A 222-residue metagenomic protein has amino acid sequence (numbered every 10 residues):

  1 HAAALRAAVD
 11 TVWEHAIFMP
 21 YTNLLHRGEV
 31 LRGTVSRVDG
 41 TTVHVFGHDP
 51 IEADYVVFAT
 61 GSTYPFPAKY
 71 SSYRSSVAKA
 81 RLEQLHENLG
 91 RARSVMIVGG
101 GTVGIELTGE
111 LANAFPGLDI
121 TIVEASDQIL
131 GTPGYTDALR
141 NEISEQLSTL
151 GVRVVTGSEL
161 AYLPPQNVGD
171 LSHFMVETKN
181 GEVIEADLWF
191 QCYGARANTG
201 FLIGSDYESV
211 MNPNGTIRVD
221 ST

Functional and structural regions predicted by a protein language model:
H1-E29, G109-D137: Beta1-alpha1 glycine-rich phosphate/pyrophosphate-binding loop at the start of Rossmann-like nucleotide-binding domains
N23-M96, F190-C192: FAD-binding core/adjacent interface of flavoenzyme oxidoreductases
R32-T42, T156-L171: A conserved short coil-to-beta-strand element within the FAD-binding core of flavoproteins
F46-H48, E177-G181: Glycine-centered tight beta-turn/hairpin loop motif at sheet-sheet or coil-to-beta transitions
S75-R93, E185-T222: FAD-site-proximal beta/loop scaffold in flavoenzymes
S94, G117-T121, R153: Residues at the starts of beta-strands that form the adenosine-phosphate
V98-G101: Glycine-rich Rossmann-fold phosphate-binding loop(s) that bind the pyrophosphate of adenine dinucleotide cofactors
G104-I105: N-terminal Rossmann-fold NAD(P) dinucleotide-binding loop
